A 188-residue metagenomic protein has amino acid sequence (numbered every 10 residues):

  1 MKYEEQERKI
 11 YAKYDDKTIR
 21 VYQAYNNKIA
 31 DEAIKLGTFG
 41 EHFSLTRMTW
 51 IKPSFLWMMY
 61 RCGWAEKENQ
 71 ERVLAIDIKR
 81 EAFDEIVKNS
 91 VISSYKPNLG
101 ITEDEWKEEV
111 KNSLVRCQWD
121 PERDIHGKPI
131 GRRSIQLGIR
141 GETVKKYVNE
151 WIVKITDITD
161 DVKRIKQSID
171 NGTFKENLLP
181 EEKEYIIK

Functional and structural regions predicted by a protein language model:
M1-S44: ADP-ribose/NAD+-binding catalytic cleft of ART/PARP-like enzymes
R8-K9, C62-W64, D124-G127: Catalytic micro-motifs at enzyme active sites that drive phosphoryl/nucleotidyl and oxygen chemistry
V21, A75-D77, Q136-G138: A structural signal for short, well-ordered beta-strand segments and their strand-loop junctions that often border
G40-W119: ADP-ribosyltransferase catalytic core
F83-I169: Long, low-complexity, intrinsically disordered segments enriched in glycines and aromatic residues
D157-T159, K163-K188: Aromatic-residue-lined binding/catalytic grooves and analogous aromatic/hydrophobic interfacial grooves in multimeric
